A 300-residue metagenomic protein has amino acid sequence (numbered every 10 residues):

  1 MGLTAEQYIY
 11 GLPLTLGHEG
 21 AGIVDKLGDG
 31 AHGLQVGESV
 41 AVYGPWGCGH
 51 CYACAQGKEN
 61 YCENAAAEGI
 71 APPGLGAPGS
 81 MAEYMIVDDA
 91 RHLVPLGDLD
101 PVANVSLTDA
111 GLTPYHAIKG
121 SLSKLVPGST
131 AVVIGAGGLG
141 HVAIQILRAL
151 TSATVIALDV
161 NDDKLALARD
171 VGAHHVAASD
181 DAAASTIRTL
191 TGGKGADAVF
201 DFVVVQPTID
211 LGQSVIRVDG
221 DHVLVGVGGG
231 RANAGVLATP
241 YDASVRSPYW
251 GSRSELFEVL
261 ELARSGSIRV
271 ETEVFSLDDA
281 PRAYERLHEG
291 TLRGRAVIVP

Functional and structural regions predicted by a protein language model:
T4-A55, G97-L99: Glycine-rich beta-strand-centered segment in the early N-terminal region that forms part of a ligand/cofactor-binding
G11-G17, P72-A77, Y84, L287: Short Gly/Pro-enriched turn/cap motifs at secondary-structure boundaries
G33, G44-L93: Cysteine-cluster motifs in flexible loop/terminal segments that predominantly coordinate metals
Q35, V40, Y84, H92 (+1 more regions): Mid-domain Rossmann-like dinucleotide-binding core that forms the NAD(H)/NADP(H) cofactor-binding site
Y43, F200-F202, P300: Short, well-ordered coil/turn residues at beta-beta hairpins and beta-strand->alpha-helix junctions within
L122-V132, A153, A166-S244: Glycine-rich cofactor phosphate-binding loops and adjacent beta1-alpha1 units of small-molecule cofactor enzyme domains
D210, S214, V218, L256-P300: C-terminal hydrophobic helical "lid"/dimerization subdomain of Rossmann-like NAD(P)H-dependent oxidoreductases
D221-V223, N233-E273: Rossmann-fold dehydrogenase core element
